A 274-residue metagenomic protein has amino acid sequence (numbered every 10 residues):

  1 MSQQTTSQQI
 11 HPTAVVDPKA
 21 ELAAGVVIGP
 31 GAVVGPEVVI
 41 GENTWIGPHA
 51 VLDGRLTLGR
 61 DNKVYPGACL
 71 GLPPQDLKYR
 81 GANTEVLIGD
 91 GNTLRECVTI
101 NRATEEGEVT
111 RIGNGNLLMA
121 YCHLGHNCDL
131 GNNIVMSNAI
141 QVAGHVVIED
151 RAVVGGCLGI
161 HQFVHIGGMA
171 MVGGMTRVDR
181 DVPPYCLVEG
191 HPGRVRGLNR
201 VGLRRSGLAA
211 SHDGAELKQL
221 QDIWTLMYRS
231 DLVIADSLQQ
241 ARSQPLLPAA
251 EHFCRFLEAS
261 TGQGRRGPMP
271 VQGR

Functional and structural regions predicted by a protein language model:
M1-T13, P18-K19, A24, D61 (+5 more regions): Terminal amphipathic alpha-helical/low-complexity segments used for targeting or macromolecular assembly
Q9-E189, G193-R194: Structural signal for interior beta-strand "rungs" in well-ordered beta-sheet cores of soluble enzyme domains
